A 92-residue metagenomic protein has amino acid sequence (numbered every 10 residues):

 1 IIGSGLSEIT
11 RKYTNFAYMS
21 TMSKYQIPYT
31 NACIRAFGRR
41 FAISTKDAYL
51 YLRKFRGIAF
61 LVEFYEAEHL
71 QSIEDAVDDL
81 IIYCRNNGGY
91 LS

Functional and structural regions predicted by a protein language model:
I1-T21: Short, Lys/Arg-enriched N-terminal segments with co-localized hydrophobic residues within the first ~10-30 amino acids
T14-S92: C-terminal alpha-helical interaction appendages
